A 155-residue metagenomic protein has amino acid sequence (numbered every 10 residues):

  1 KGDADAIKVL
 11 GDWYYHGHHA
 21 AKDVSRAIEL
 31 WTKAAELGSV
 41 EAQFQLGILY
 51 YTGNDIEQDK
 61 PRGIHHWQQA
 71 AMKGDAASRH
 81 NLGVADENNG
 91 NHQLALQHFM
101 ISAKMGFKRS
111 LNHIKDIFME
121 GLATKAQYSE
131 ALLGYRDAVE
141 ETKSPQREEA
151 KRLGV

Functional and structural regions predicted by a protein language model:
K1-A4, H16-H18, D23, E36-V40 (+7 more regions): Short helix-capping/linker turns of helical repeat alpha-solenoids
I7, Q43, R79, R147-K151: Short, hydrophobic secondary-structure boundary micro-motifs
K8, W13, E29, E36-L37 (+9 more regions): Charged/polar positions on well-ordered alpha helices
V9-H16, A20, Q45-T52, R79-E87 (+1 more regions): Hydrophobic face of amphipathic alpha-helices that form TPR/SEL1-like repeat modules and related alpha-solenoid
K60, Q68, M72-Y128: Ankyrin-repeat and related helical/solenoid repeat scaffolds used for protein-protein interactions
F118-V155: Terminal, low-structured helical/coil segments at or just beyond the last alpha-helical repeat
